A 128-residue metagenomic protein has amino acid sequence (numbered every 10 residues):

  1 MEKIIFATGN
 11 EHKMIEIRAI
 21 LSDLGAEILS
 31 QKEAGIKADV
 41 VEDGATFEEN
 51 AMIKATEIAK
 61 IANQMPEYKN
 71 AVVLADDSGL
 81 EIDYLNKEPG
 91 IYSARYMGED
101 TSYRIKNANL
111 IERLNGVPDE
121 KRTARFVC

Functional and structural regions predicted by a protein language model:
E2-I5, E11-C128: Anionic-ligand binding patches
